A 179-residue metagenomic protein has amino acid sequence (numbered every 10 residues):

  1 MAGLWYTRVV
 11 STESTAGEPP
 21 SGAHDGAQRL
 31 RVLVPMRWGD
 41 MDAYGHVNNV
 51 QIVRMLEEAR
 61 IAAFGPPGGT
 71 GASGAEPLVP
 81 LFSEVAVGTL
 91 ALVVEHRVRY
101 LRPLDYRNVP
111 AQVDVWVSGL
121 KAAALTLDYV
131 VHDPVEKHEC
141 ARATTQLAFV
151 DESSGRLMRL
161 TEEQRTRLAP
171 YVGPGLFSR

Functional and structural regions predicted by a protein language model:
A2-Q112, S118-R179: Terminal targeting signals and extreme-terminal segments of soluble enzymes
